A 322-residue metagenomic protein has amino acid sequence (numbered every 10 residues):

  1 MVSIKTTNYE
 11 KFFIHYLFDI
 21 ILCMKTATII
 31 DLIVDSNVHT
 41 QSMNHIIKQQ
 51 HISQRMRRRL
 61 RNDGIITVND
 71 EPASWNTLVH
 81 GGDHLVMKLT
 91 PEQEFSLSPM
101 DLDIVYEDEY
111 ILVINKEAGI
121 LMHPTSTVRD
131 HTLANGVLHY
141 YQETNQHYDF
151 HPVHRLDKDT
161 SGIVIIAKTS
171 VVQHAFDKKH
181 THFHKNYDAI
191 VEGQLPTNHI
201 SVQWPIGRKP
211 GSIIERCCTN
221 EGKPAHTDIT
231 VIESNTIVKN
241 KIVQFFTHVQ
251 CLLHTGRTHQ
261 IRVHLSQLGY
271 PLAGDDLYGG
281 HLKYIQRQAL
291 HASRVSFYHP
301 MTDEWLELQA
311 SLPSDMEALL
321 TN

Functional and structural regions predicted by a protein language model:
I4-T7: Cationic, amphipathic, low-complexity segments that mediate targeting or membrane/lipid association
Y9-F13, L17-N322: RNA pseudouridine synthases
